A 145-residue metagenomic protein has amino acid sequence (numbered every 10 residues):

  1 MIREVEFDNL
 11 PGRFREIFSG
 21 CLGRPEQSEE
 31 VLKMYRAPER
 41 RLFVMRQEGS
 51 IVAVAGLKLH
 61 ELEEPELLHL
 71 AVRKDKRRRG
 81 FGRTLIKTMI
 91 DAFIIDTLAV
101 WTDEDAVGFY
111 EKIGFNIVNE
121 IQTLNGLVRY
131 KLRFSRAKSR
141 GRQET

Functional and structural regions predicted by a protein language model:
M1-E29, V44-R46, K138-G141: Short amphipathic alpha-helix that is part of the acyltransferase structural core
K33-E39: Short loop/turn motifs at secondary-structure junctions and domain boundaries
R40, G126-R133: Short hydrophobic/aromatic beta-strand or adjacent loop that forms the aromatic wall/cage of a ligand/substrate-binding
V44, S50-L59, E64-A71: Conserved beta-strand in the GNAT
L68-H69, D75-R77, A99, G108-K112: Acidic/histidine-enriched, beta-strand-rich ligand/metal-binding domains
K76-T88: Conserved acetyl-CoA pyrophosphate-binding loop and the N-cap/start of the following alpha-helix in GNAT-like
D91-E104: Conserved GNAT acetyl-CoA-binding A-motif
E104-L127: Conserved active-site alpha-helix within GNAT-family acetyltransferase domains
